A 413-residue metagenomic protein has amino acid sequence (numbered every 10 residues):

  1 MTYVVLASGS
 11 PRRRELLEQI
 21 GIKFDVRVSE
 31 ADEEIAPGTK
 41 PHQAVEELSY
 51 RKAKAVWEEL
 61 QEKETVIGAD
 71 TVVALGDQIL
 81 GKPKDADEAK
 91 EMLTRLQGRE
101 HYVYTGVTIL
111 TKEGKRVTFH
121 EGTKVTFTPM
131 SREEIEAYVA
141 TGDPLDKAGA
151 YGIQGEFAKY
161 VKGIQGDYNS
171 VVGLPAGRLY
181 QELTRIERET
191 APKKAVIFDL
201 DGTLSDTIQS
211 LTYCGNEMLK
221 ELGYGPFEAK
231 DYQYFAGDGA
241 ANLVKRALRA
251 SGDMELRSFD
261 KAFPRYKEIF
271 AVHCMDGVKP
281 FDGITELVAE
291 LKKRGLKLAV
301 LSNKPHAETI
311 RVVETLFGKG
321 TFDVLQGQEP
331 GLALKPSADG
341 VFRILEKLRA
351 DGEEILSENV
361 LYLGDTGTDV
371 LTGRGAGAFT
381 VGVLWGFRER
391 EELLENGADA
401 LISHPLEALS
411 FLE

Functional and structural regions predicted by a protein language model:
M1-T65, Q78, E133, A140 (+3 more regions): N-terminal polybasic phosphate/anion-binding patch
M1-V5, H42, Q78, D167-S170 (+4 more regions): Short active-site oxyanion
T2-V5, K40-E189, A289: Anionic-ligand binding patches
R14-Q19, K23, K220-L222, P226 (+7 more regions): Substrate-recognition/cap helix-loop segment adjacent to the acidic, metal-dependent catalytic center of Asp-based
E133, P226-D231, E255-S258, G320-V324 (+1 more regions): Short acidic capping loops at alpha-helix termini that bridge into adjacent secondary structure
P192-Y234: Active-site neighborhood of HAD-like aspartate-dependent phosphohydrolases
A236-V272, D282, E290: A metal-dependent, Asp-based hydrolase signature
Y362-S403: Acidic, Mg2+-coordinating phosphoryl-transfer loop and its flanking beta/alpha structural elements, shared across
